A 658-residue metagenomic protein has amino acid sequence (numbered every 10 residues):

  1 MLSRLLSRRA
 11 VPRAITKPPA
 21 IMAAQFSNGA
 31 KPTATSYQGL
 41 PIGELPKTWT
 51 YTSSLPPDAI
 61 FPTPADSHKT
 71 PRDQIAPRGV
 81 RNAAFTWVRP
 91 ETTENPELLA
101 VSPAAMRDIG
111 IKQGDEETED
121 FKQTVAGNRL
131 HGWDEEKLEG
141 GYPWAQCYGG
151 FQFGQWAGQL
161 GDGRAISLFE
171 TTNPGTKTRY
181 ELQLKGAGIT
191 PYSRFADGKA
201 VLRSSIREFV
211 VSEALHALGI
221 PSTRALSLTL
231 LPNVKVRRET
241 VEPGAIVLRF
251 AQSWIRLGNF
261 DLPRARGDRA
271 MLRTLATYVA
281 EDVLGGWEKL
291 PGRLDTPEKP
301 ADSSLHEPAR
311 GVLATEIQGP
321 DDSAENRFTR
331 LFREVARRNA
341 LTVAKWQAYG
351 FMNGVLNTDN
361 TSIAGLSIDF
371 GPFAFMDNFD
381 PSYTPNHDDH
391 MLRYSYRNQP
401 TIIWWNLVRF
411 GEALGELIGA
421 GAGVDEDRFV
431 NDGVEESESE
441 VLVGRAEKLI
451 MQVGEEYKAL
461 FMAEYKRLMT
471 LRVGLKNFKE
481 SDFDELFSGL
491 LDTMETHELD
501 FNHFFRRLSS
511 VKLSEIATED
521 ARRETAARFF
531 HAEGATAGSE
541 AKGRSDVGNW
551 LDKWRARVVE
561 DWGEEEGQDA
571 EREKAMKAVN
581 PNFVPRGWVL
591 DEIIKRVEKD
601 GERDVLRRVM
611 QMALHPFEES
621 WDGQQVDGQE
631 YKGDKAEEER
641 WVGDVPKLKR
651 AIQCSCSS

Functional and structural regions predicted by a protein language model:
L2-V11, I15, P19-Q146, Q399-S658: Regulatory N- and C-terminal appendages and interdomain linkers associated with kinase/kinase-like NTP transferase
S67-I75, W87-V88, K177-L182, E242-V247 (+3 more regions): Short, functional N-terminal and low-complexity linear motifs
D73-R81, Y180-P191, L284, E288 (+4 more regions): Active-site-adjacent bridging/hinge elements
W87-V88, P191-G198, I317-T329, D388-Y396 (+3 more regions): Glycine- and acidic
E91-L99, P103-T315, A364-I368, Y394 (+7 more regions): Conserved ATP-binding subdomain of kinase catalytic cores across diverse folds
S205, K235, G244-N353, L366-S488: ATP-dependent phospho-/nucleotidyl transfer catalytic cores
I220, F351, G601-E602: Residue-level recognition of short, well-ordered coil/turn positions that link secondary-structure elements
L356-T361: Hydrophobic residue at the +6 position relative to the catalytic HRD Asp in the kinase catalytic loop
